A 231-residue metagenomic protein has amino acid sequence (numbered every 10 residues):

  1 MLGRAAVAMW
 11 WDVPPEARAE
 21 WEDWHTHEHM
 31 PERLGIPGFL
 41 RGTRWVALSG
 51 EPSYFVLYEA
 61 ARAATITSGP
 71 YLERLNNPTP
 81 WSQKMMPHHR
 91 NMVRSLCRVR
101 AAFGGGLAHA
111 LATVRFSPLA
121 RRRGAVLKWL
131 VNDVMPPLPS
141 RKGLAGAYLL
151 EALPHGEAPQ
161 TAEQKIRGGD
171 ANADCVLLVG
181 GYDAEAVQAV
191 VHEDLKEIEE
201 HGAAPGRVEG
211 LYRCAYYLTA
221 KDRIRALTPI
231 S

Functional and structural regions predicted by a protein language model:
M1-S231: Macromolecular interaction modules
